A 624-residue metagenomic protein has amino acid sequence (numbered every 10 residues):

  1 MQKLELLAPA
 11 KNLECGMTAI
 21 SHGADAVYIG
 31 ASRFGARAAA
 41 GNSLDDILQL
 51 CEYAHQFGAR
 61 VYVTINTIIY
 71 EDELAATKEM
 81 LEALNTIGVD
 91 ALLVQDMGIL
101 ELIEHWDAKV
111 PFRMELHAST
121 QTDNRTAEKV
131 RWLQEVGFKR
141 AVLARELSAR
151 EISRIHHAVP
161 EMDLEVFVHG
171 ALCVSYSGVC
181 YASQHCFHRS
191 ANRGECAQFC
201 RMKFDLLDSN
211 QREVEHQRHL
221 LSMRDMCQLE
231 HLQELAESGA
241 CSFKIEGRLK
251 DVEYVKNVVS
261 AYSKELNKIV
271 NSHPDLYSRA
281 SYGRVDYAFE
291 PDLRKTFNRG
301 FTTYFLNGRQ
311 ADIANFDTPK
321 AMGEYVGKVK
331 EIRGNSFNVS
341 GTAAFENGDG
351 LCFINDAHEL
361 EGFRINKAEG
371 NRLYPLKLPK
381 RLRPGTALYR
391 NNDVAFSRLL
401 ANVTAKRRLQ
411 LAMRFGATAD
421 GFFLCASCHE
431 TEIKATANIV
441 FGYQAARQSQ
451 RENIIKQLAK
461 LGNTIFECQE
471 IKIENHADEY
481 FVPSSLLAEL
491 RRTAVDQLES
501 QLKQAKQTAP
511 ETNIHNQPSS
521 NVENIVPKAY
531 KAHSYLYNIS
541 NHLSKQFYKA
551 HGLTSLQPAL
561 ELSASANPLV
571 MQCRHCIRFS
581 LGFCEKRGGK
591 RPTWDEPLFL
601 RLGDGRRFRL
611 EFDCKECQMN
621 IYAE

Functional and structural regions predicted by a protein language model:
M1-H22, A26-A36, D46, L50-C51 (+3 more regions): Surface-exposed amphipathic alpha-helical tracts and adjacent flexible/coil segments at the periphery of soluble enzymes
A39-S43: An active-site metal/cofactor-coordinating segment within enzyme catalytic domains
T77-W132: Well-ordered mid-protein domain cores that form the structural environment of catalytic cofactors
